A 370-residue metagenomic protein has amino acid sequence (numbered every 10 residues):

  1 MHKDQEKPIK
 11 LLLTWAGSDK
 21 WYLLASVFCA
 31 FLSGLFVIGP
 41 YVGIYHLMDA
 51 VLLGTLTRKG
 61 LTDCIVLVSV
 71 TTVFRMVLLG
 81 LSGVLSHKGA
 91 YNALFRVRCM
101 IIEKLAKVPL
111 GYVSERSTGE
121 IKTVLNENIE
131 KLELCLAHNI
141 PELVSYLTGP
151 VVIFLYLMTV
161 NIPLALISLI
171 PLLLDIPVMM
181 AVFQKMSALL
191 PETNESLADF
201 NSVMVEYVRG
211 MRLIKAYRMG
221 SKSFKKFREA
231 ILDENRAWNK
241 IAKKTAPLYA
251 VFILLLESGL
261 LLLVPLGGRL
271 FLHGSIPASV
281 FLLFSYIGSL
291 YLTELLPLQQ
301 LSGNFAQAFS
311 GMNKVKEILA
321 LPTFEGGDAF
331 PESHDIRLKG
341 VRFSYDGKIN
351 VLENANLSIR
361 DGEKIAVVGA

Functional and structural regions predicted by a protein language model:
M1-V37, L53-C64, S82-S86, A90 (+6 more regions): Membrane-integrated ABC transporters
L13-W21, L110-G111, E127-L136, I140 (+9 more regions): An intracellular "coupling" helix at the cytosolic face of ABC transporter transmembrane type-1 domains
S18, Y22-S33, C64, V68 (+3 more regions): Transmembrane helices of ABC transporter permease
L23-L78, T159-P163, A278: Transmembrane helix-loop-helix hairpins at lipid-water interfaces of multipass membrane proteins, especially the type-1
F36-Y45, T71-S114, T118, K122 (+7 more regions): Juxtamembrane helix-loop junctions of ABC transporter transmembrane domains
L67-L79, L172-I176, M180, T245-G259 (+1 more regions): Hydrophobic alpha-helical segments in the permease module
M219, K243, Y291-I318: Cytosolic ends of transmembrane helices, especially the final helix of ABC transmembrane type-1 domains
E332-A370: ABC-type nucleotide-binding domain
